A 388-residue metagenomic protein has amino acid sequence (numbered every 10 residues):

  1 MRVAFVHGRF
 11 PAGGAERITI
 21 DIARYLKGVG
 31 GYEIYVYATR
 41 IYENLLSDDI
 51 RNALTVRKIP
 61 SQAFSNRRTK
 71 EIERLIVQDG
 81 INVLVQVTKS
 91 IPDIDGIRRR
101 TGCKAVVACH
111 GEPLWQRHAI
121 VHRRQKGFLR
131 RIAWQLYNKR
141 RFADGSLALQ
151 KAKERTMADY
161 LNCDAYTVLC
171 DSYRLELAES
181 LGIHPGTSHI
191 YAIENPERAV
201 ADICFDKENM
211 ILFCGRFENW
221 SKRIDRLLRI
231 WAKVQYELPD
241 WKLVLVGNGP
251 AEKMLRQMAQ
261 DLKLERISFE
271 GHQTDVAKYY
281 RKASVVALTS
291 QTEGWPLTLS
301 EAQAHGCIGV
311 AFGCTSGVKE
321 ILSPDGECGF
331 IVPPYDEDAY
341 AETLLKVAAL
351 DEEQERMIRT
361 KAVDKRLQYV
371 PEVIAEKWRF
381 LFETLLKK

Functional and structural regions predicted by a protein language model:
A4-V6, D202-K222, L228-W231: Conserved donor-binding/catalytic core segment of Leloir-type glycosyltransferases
F5-G13, T19, Y25-F64, Y173 (+2 more regions): N-terminal strand-loop element at the rim of the active site of nucleotide-sugar-dependent glycosyltransferases
Q86-P92, C109-E112: Short His-centered aromatic/hydrophobic patch
S146-T187: A short, active-site helix/loop in glycosyltransferases that binds the activated sugar's phosphate group
H272, Q291: Aromatic "clamp/platform" in nucleotide-sugar-dependent glycosyltransferases that forms part of the donor/acceptor
I308-F312: Short hydrophobic beta-strand element within catalytic cores of glycosyltransferases and related nucleotide-activated
S323-D338, K346-E352: Conserved acidic donor-binding segment of nucleotide-sugar-dependent glycosyltransferases
E352, R356-L386: A charged, aromatic-enriched C-terminal amphipathic alpha-helix characteristic of glycosyltransferases across folds
